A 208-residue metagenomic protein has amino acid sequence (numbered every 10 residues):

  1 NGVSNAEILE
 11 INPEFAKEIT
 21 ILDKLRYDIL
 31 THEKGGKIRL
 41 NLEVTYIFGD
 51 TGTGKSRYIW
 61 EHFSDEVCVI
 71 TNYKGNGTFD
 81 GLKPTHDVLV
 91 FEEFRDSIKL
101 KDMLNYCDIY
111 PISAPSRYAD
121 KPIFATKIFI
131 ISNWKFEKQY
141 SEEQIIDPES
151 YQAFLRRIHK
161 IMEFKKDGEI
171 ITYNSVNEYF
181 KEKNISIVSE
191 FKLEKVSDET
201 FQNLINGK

Functional and structural regions predicted by a protein language model:
N1, S97-K208: Replace "adjacent to P-loop NTPase cores in ATP/GTP-dependent enzymes" with "adjacent to NTP-binding cores
G2-N41: N-terminal pre-Walker A segment at the start of P-loop NTPase domains
H32-G35, K55, K74-T78, A114-Y118 (+1 more regions): A generic local structural motif
I38-N41, F63, G81-H86, K121-F124: Flexible, charged surface loops at secondary-structure boundaries
N41-S64: Glycine-rich phosphate-binding P-loop
T45-I47, C68, L89, F129 (+1 more regions): Hydrophobic/aromatic beta-strand patches that form the interior of the parallel beta-sheet core in alpha/beta enzyme
F48-G49, E93-R95, N133-W134: Structural motif
D65-K99: AAA+/P-loop NTPase substrate/partner-engagement loops
